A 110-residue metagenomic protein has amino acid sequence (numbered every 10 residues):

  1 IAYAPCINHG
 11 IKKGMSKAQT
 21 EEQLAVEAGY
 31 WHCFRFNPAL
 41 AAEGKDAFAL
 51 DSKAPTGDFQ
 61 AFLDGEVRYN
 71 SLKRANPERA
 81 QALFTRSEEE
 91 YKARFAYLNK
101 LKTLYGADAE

Functional and structural regions predicted by a protein language model:
I1-A82, R86, N99-K100: Glycine/aspartate-rich loop-and-adjacent alpha/beta segment that forms the canonical ThDP
L72, E90-A93: Non-membrane alpha-helical secondary structure
R79-Q81, E89, D108-E110: N-terminal amphipathic, basic-rich helices that act as targeting or association modules
S87, R94-A109: Long, highly charged low-complexity segments enriched in Glu/Asp and Lys/Arg with interspersed Ser/Thr
